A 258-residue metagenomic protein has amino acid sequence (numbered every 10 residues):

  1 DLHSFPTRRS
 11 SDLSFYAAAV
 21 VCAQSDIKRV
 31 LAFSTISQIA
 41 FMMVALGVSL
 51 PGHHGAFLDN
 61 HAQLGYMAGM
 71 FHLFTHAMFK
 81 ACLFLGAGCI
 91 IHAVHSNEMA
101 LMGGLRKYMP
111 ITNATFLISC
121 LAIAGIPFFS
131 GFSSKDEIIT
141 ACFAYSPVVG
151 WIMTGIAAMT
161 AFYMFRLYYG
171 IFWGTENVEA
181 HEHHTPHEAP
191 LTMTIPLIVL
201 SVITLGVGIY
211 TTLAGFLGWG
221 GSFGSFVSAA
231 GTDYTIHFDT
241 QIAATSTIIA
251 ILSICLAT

Functional and structural regions predicted by a protein language model:
S4, R8-T192, S201-I203, I209: Hydrophobic transmembrane alpha-helices and their helix-loop junctions in integral membrane proteins
Y16, M153-T154, D233, F238-I242: Short alpha-helical segments and helix-capping/turn motifs at coil-helix boundaries
G55-N60, E137-A141, L213-F238: Membrane-interfacial helical/loop segments at transmembrane boundaries in membrane proteins
T194-V207, T211, T235-T258: Glycine- and aromatic-enriched alpha-helical transmembrane segments of multi-pass membrane proteins
